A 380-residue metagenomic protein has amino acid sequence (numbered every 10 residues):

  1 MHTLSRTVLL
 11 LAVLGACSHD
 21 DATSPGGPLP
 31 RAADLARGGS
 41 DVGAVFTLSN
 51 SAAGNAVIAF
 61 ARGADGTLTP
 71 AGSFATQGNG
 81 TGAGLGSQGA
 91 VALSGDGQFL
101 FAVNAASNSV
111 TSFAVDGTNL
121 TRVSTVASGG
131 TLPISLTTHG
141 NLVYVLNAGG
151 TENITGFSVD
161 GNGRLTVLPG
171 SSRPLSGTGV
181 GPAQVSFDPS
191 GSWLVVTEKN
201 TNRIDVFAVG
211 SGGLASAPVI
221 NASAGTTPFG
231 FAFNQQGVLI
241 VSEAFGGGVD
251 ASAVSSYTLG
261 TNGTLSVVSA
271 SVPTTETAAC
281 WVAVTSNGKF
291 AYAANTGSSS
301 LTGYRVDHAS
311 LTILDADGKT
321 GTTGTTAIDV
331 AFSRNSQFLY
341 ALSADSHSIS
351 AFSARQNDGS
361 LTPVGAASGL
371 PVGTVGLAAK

Functional and structural regions predicted by a protein language model:
L14-S40: Bacterial Sec-dependent N-terminal signal peptides
T47, A102, V145, V196 (+3 more regions): Residue position within the beta-strands of beta-propeller blades
N50-A52, R62, A105, A148-G150 (+9 more regions): Short loop/turn segments immediately following the C-termini of beta-strands
G54-I58, S109, N153-T155, R203-V206 (+3 more regions): Structural motif
F60-T67, F113-N119, S158-L165, F207-L214 (+3 more regions): Short loop/turn segments immediately following beta-strands, especially the blade-tip and inter-blade linker loops
P70-G82, T121-V126, P169-L175, S216-A222 (+3 more regions): A short beta-strand motif characteristic of beta-propeller blades
Q77-D96, S128-L142, P174-W193, S223-G247 (+4 more regions): Beta-rich, blade/repeat-based domains predominating in secreted/periplasmic proteins but also intracellular
A344-K380: Blade-level signature of beta-propeller repeat domains, shared across WD40, Kelch, NHL, RCC1 and BNR/Asp-box propellers
